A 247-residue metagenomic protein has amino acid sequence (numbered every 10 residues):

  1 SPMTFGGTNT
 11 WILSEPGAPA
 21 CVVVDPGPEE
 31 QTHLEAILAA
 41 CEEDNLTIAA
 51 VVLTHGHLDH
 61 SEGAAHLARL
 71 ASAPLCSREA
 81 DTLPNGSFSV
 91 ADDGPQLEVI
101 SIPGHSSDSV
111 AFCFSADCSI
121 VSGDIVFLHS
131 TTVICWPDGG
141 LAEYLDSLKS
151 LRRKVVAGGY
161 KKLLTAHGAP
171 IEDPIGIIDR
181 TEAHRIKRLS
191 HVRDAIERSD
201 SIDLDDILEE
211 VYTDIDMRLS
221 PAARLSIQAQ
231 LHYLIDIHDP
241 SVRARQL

Functional and structural regions predicted by a protein language model:
S1, P26-P28, G56, A80 (+5 more regions): Active-site metal-binding loops of divalent metal-dependent hydrolases
S1-D44, A111-L128: Conserved beta-strand hairpin/beta-sheet module of binuclear metal-dependent hydrolase folds, prominently
I12, N85-S115, S119: Core dinuclear metal-dependent hydrolase active-site scaffold
C21, V51, Q96, S101 (+2 more regions): Hydrophobic "anchor" residues on beta-strands that sit immediately upstream of conserved functional sites
E30-C76: Active-site metal-binding motif and surrounding structural segment of the metallo-beta-lactamase
V51-S61, I100-S109, T165-A169: Histidine-centered catalytic micro-motifs
A142-S201: Divalent-metal (often Zn2+) His-rich catalytic cores of metallo-beta-lactamase-fold enzymes
D194-L247: C-terminal regulatory/interaction regions
